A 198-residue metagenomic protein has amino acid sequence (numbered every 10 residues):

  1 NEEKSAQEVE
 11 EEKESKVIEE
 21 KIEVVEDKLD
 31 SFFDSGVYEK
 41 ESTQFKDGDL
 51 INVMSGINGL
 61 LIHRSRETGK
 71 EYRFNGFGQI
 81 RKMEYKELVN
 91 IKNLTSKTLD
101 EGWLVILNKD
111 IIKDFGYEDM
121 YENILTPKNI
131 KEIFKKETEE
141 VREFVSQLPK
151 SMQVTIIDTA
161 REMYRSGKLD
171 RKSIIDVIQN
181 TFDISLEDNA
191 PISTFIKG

Functional and structural regions predicted by a protein language model:
N1-E26: N-terminal intrinsically disordered, low-complexity tails
E11, D27, F77-Q79, D183: A composition-driven signal for long, intrinsically disordered, charge-rich low-complexity tracts
V25, R64-R66, I156, I174: Alpha-helical protein-protein interaction elements
L29-F33: Hydrophobic/aromatic hotspots within intrinsically disordered, low-complexity regions
D34-N123: Compact, well-ordered interaction domains used in eukaryotic information-processing assemblies
P127-G198: Charge/polar-rich, low-complexity and marginally structured segments
